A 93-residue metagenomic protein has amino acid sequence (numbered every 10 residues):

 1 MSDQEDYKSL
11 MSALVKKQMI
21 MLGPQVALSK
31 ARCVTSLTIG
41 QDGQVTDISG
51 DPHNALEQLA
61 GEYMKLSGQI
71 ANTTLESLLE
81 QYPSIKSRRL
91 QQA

Functional and structural regions predicted by a protein language model:
M1-A93: Long, compositionally biased intrinsically disordered regulatory segments in eukaryotic proteins
